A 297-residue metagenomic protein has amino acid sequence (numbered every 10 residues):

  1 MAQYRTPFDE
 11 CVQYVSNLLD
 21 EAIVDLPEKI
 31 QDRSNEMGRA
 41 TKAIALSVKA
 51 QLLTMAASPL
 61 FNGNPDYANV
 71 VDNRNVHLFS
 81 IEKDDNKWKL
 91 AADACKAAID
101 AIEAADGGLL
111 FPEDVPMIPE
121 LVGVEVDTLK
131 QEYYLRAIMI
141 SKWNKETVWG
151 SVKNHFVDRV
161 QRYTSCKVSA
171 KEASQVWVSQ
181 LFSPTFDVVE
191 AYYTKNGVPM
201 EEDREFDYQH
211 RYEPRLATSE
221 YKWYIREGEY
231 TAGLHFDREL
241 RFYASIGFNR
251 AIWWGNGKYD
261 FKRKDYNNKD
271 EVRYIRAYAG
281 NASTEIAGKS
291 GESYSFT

Functional and structural regions predicted by a protein language model:
M1-K167, F296-T297: Structured, solvent-exposed acidic/aromatic patches
V157-V160, S165-V168, Q175-T297: Flexible, polar/acidic helix-loop-strand segments at domain edges
